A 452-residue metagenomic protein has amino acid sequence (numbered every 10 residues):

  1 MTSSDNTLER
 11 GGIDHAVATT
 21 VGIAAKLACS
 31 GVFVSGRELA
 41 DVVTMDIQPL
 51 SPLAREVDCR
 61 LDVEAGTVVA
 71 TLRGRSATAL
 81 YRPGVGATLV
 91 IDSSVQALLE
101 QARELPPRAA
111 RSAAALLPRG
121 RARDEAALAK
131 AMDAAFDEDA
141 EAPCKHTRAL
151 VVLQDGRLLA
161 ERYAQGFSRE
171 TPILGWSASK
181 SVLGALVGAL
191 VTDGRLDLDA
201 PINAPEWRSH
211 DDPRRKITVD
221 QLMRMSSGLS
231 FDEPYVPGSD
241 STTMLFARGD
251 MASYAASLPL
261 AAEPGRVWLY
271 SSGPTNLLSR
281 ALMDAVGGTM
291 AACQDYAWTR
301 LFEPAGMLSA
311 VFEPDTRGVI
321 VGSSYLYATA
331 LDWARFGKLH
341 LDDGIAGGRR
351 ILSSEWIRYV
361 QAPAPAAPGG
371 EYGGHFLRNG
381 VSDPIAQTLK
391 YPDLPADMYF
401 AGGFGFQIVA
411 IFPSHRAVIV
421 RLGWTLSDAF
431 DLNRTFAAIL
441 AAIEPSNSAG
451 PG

Functional and structural regions predicted by a protein language model:
S4-A16, V21, V42, M398-G452: Structured C-terminal helix/loop/strand segments within mature extracytoplasmic catalytic/sensor domains
A115-D155: Beta-lactamase-like hydrolase cores
C144-T147, T171, F404-G405: Short, small/polar residue-rich loop motifs at catalytic or cofactor-binding pockets
G156, L174-D199, L222, L278-L282 (+1 more regions): Active-site SXXK
L159-P172, Y235-V319, S324: Catalytic-site signature segments of enzymes, centered on catalytic residues
L183-G184, G273-M283, S324-I345, Q407-G423: Active-site-proximal alpha-helical segments within enzyme catalytic domains
D193-S230, S257-L260, G287-S324, A328 (+1 more regions): Active-site helix/loop module of the DD-peptidase/beta-lactamase fold, centered on the serine-lysine SxxK catalytic
M307-P314, Q361-V418: Active-site Gly/Thr loop motif
